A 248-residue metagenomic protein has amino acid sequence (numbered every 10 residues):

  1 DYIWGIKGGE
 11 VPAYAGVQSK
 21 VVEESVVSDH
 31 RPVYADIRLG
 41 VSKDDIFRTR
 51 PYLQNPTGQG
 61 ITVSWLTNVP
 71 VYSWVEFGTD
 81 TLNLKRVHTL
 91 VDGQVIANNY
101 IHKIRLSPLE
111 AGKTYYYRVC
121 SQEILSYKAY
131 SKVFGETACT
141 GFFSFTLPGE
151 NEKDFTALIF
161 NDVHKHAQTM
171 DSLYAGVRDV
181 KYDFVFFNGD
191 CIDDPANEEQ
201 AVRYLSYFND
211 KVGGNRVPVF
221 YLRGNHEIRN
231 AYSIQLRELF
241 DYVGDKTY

Functional and structural regions predicted by a protein language model:
D1-I46: Metal-dependent phosphoester-hydrolase catalytic domains
D1-W4, D29-R38, W65, V69 (+2 more regions): Active-site beta-strand/loop signature of hydrolases that rely on acidic residues for catalysis
G9, S121, C191: Flexible, active-site-proximal loop/turn residues at the rims of small-molecule/cofactor binding pockets and catalytic
Y14, S73, V219: Hydrophobic anchor at the start of a short beta-strand that flanks the dinucleotide cofactor-binding loop
S25-D29, T57, T67, Y242-D245: A short catalytic or substrate-binding loop motif that flags glycine-/basic-rich loops and adjacent residues that bind
R31, R38-I159, H164, R178-V180 (+1 more regions): Acidic, histidine-bearing metal-coordination/catalytic regions of metal-dependent phosphoesterases
Q122-S144, V202-Y248: Extended active-site neighborhood of metal-dependent phosphoesterases/phosphodiesterases
K153-A231: Conserved, compact domain cores that house catalytic/ligand-binding motifs in diverse enzymes and effector modules
